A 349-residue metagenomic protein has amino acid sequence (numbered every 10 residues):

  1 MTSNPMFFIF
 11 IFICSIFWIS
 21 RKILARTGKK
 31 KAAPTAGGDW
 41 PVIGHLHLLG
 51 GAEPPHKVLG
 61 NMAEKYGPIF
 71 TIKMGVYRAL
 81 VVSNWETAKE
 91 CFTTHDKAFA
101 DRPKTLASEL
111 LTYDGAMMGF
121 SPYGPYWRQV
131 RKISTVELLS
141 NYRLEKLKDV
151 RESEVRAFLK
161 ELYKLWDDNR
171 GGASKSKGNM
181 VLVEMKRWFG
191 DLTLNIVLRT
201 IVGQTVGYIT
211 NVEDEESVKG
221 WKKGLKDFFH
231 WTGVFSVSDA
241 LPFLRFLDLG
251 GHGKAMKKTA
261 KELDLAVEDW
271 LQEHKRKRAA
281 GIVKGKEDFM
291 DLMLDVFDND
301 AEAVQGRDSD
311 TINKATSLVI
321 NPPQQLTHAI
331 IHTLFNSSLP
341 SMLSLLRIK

Functional and structural regions predicted by a protein language model:
M1-K29, N195, P322, M342-L345: Terminal signal-anchor or tail-anchor transmembrane helices that tether membrane-associated enzymes to cellular
T2-N4, L80, V202: Membrane-embedded alpha-helical segments and the immediately adjacent membrane-proximal loops of multi-pass integral
C14-I16, V136, S140, N299-D300: A short, flexible beta-alpha/helix-coil linker loop
S15, D114-G115, H252: Hydrophobic transmembrane alpha-helices
R26, T93, I331-F335: Intrinsically disordered and other compositionally biased segments
R26-T27, N141, Q204-I209: Membrane-interface elements of multi-pass transporters and channels
K29-V150, E154, F189, T193-L198 (+1 more regions): Cytochrome P450 substrate-recognition site 1
P103-L111, K146-I348: Cytochrome P450 heme-thiolate monooxygenase catalytic core
